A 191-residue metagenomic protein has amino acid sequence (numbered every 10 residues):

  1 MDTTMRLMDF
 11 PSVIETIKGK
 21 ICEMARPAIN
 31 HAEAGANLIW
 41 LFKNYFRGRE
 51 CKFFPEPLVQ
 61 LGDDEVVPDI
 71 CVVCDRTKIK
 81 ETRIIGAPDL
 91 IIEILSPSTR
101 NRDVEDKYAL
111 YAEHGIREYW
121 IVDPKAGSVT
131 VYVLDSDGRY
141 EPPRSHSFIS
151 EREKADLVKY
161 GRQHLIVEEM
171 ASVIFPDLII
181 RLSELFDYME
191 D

Functional and structural regions predicted by a protein language model:
M1-D191: Gly/Pro/Ser/Thr-rich low-complexity, intrinsically disordered segments predominantly at protein N-termini
